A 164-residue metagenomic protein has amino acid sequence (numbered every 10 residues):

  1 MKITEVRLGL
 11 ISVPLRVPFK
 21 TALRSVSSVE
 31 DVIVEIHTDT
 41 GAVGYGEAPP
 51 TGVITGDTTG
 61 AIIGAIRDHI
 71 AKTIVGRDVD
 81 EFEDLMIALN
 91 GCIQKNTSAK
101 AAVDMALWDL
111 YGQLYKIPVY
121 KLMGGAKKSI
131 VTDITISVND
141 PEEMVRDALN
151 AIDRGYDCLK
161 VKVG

Functional and structural regions predicted by a protein language model:
M1-V32: Short, Gly/Pro- and small/polar-rich lid/capping loops
E5-R7, H37-L114: Metal- or metallocofactor-binding catalytic centers and their adjacent structured scaffolds across diverse enzyme
L10, P50, V163: Residues that line or immediately flank small-molecule/substrate-binding pockets and catalytic motifs
V26, N96-D104, D140-V145: Glycine-rich anion/phosphate-binding loops
D31-I33, A102, V131, C158: Broad gene-expression machinery/nucleic-acid interaction feature
I33-E35, Y45, K160-K162: Structured core elements
K121-G164: Metal-dependent enolase-superfamily TIM-barrel catalytic cores that perform enediolate-based chemistry
